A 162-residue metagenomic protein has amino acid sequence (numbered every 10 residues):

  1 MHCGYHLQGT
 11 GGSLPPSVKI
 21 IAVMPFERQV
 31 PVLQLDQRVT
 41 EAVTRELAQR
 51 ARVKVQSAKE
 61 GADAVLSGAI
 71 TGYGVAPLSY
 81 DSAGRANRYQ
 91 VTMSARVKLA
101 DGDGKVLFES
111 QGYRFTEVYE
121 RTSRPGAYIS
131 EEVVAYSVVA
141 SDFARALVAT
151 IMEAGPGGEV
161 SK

Functional and structural regions predicted by a protein language model:
H2, M24, A62, L66 (+6 more regions): Generic hydrophobic/packing signal
H2-T44, Q49-S57, S123-P125, V148-K162: A structural "domain/chain start" motif
V30-E41, A86, Q90, I129-R145: Soluble non-cytosolic domains of exported or imported proteins
R50-V53, G61, V65-S110, T116-V134: Surface-exposed short loop/turn segments
V97-Q111, R145-S161: Short secondary-structure transition/capping segments
